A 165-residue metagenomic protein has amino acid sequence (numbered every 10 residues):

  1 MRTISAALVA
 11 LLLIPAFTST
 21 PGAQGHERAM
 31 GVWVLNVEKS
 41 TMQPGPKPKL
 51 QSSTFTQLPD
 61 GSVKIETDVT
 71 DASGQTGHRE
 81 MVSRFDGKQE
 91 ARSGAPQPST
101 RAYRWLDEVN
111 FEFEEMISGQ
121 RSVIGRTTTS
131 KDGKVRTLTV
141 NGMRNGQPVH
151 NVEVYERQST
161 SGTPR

Functional and structural regions predicted by a protein language model:
M1-A6: Positively charged n-region of N-terminal signal peptides that target proteins for export
A7-A16: Bacterial N-terminal signal peptides
A10, T20-A23: Cleavable N-terminal signal peptides
G22-R165: Hydrophobic small-molecule pocket/channel-lining residues, especially in calycin-type beta-barrels
